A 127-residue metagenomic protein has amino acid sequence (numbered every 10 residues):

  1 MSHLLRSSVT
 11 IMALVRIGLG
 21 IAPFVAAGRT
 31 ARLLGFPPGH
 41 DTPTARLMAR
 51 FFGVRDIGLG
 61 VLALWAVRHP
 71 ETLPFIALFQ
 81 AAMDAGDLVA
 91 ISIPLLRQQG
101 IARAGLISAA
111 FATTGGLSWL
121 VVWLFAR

Functional and structural regions predicted by a protein language model:
M1-R127: Short amphipathic, positively biased membrane-proximal segments that drive organelle/inner-membrane targeting
